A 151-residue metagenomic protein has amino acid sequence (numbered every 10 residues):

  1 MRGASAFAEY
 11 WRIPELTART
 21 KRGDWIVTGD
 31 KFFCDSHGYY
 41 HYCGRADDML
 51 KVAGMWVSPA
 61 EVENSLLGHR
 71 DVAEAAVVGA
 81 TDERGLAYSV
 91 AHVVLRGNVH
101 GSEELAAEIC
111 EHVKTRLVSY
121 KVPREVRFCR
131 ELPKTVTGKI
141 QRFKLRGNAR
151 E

Functional and structural regions predicted by a protein language model:
G3, A8-R12, L16-R19, G23 (+3 more regions): AMP-binding/adenylate-forming catalytic core of the ANL superfamily
